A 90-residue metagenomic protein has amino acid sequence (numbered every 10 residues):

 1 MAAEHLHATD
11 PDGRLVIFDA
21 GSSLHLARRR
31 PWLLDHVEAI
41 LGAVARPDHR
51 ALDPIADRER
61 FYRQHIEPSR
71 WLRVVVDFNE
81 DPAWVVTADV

Functional and structural regions predicted by a protein language model:
M1-V90: Ribonuclease/tRNase effector modules and their secretory precursors
